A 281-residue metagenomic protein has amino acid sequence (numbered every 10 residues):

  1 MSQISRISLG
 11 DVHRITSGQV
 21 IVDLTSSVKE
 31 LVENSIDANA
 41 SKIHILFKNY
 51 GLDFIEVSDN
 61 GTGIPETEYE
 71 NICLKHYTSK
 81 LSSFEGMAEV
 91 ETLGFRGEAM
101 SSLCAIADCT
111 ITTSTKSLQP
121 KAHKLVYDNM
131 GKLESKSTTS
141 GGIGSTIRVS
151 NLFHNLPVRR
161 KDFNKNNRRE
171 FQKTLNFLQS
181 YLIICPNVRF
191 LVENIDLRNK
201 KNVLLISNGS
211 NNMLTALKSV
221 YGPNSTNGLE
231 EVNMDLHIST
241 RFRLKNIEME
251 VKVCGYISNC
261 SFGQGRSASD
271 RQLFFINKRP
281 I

Functional and structural regions predicted by a protein language model:
M1-K165: GHKL (Bergerat-fold) ATPase N-terminal catalytic module, capturing the glycine-rich phosphate-binding loop and acidic
G86-P280: Glycine/threonine-rich ATP-lid/beta-loop region of ATP-binding domains
